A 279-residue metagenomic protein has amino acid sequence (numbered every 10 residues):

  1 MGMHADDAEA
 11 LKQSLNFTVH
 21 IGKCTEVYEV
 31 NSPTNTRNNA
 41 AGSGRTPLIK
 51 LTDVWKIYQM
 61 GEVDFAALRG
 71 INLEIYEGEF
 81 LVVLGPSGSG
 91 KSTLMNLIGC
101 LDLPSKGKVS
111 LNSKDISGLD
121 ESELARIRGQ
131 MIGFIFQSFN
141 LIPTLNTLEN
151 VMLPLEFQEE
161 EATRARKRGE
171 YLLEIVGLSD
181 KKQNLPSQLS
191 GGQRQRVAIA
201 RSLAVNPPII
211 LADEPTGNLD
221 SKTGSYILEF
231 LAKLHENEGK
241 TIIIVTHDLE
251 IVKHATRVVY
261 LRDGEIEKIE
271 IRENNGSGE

Functional and structural regions predicted by a protein language model:
G2-I57, K268-E279: ABC-family P-loop ATPase nucleotide-binding domain
P47-L261: ABC family nucleotide-binding domain
V258-I271: H-loop (His-switch) and adjacent beta-strand-loop-beta switch element of ABC-type ATPase nucleotide-binding domains
